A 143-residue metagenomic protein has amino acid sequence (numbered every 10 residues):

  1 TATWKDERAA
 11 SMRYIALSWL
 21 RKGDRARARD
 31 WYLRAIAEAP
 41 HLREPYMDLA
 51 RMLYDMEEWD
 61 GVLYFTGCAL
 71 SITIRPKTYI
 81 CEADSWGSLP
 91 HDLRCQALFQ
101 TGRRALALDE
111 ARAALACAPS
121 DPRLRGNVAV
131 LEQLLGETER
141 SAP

Functional and structural regions predicted by a protein language model:
T1, A37, G67-R75, L115-A116: Amphipathic alpha-helical segments of tetratricopeptide repeats
Y14, D48-R51, D55, L93 (+3 more regions): "A position-specific structural signal for the A-helix of alpha-solenoid helical repeats
